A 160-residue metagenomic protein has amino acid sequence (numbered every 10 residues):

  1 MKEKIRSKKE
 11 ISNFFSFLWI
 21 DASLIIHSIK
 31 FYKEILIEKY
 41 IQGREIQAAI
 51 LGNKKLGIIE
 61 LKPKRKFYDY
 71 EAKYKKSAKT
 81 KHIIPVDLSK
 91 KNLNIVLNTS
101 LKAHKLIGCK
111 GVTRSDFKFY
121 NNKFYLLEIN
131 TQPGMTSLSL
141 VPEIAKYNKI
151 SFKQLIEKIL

Functional and structural regions predicted by a protein language model:
M1-I25, E45: Glycine-rich phosphate-binding loop of ATP-grasp-fold ATP-dependent ligases
L24-N98, F119, F124-Y125: Phosphate-binding site of ATP-dependent enzymes
K39, A48-I50, H104-M135, A145: Conserved metal-phosphate-binding beta-hairpin within the catalytic cores of diverse ATP-dependent phosphoryl-transfer
K66-A72, T136-I144: A short, polar/charged loop-to-alpha-helix boundary motif
S139-L140, A145-L160: Generic C-terminus detector
